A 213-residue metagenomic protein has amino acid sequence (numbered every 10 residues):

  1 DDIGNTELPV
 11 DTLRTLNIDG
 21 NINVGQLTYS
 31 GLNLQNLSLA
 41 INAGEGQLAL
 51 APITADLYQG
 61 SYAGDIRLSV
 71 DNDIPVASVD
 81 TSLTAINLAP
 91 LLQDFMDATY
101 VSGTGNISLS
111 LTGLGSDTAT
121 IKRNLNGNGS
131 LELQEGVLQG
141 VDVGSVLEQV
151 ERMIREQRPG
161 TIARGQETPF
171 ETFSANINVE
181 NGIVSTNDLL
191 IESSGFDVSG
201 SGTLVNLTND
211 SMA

Functional and structural regions predicted by a protein language model:
D1-T84, T104-A213: Solvent-exposed beta-strand/coil patches in large extracellular/periplasmic or lumenal scaffold regions
L88-F95: Short beta-alpha connecting loops at secondary-structure transitions that line or flank enzyme active sites
M96-T99, S174-N176: Beta-strand-rich interaction surfaces with strong enrichment in secreted/lumenal proteins
